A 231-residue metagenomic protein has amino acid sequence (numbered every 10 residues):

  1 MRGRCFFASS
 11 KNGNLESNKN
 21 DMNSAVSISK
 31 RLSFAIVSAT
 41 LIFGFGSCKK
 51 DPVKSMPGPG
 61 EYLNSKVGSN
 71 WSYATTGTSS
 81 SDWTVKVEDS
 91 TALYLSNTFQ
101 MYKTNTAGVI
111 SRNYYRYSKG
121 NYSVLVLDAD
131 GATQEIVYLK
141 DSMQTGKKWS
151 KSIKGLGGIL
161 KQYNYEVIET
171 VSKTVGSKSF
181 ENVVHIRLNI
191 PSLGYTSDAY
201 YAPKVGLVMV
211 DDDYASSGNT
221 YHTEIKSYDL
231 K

Functional and structural regions predicted by a protein language model:
K11-N12, N20: Polybasic, lysine-rich low-complexity intrinsically disordered segments
D21-A35: Bacterial N-terminal signal peptides that target proteins for export
F34-I42: Hydrophobic helical h-region of N-terminal Sec-dependent signal peptides in bacterial secretory/periplasmic proteins
G44-S47: C-terminal motif of bacterial Sec signal peptides marking the signal peptidase cleavage site
K49-K231: Conserved functional acidic sites
